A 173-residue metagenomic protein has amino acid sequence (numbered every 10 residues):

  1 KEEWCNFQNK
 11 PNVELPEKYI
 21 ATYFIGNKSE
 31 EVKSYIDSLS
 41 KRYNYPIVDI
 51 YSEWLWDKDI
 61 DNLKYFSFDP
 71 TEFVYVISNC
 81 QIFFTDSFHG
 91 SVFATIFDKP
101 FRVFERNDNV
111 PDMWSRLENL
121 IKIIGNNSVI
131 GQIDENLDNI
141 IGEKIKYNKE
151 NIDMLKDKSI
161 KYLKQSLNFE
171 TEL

Functional and structural regions predicted by a protein language model:
K1-L173: Active-site anion-handling motifs in enzyme catalytic cores
